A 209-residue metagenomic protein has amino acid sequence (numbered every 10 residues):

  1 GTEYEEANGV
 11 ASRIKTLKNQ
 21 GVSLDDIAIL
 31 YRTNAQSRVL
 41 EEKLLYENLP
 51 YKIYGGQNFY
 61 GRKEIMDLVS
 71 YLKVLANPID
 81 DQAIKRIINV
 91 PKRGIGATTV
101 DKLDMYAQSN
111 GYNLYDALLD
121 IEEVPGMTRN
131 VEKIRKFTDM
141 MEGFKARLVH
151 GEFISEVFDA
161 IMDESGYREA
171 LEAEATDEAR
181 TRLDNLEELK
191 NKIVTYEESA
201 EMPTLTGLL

Functional and structural regions predicted by a protein language model:
G1-P50, K73-N77, V131: Helicase P-loop NTPase motor core
E6, V10, E64, K133 (+1 more regions): An acidic site on a long C-lobe helix of protein kinase domains
S23, P91, D120-L209: Accessory C-terminal helicase-associated subdomains
Y31-N34, Y54-R62: Conserved helicase motor
Y46-L49, G61-P91: Conserved short internal alpha-helix adjacent to the catalytic or cofactor-binding core of large enzyme scaffolds
D101-Y106: C-terminal helical "lid" of AAA+/P-loop NTPase domains
A107-D120: A short beta-strand-loop micro-motif that forms or neighbors metal/cofactor- and ligand-binding patches at active-site
